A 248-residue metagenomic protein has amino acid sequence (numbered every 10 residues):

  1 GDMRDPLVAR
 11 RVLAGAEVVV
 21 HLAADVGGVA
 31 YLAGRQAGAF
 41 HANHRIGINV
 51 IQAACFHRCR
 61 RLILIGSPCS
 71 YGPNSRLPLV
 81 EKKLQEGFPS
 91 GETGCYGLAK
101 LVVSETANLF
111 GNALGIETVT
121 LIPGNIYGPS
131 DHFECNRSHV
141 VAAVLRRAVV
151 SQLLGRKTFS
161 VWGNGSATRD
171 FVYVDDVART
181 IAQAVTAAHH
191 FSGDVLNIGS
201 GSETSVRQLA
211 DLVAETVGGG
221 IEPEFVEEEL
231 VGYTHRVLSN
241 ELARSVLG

Functional and structural regions predicted by a protein language model:
M3-H44, A53-F56: NAD(P)H-binding glycine-rich loop region in Rossmannoid oxidoreductase-like domains and their noncatalytic homologs
R4, S70-Y71, I126-G128, V141 (+1 more regions): Conserved sequence/active-site signature of Rossmann-fold short-chain dehydrogenase/reductase
V19-D25, L62-P68, L121-P123: SDR active-site strand-loop-helix element
F40-H44, F88, E92-S104, E134-A142 (+2 more regions): Short-chain dehydrogenase/reductase
I46, V50-A54, T106-A107, T180 (+1 more regions): Hydrophobic positions on the long internal alpha-helix of Rossmann-like NAD(P)-dependent oxidoreductase domains
I48-T93, A113: Conserved Rossmann-fold NAD(P)-dependent oxidoreductase catalytic core, especially the SDR/UDP-sugar
N49-I51, P73, G91-G124, A143-L154: Active-site Tyr-X1-5-Lys
V150-G248: C-terminal substrate-binding subdomain of Rossmann-fold SDR/epimerase-dehydratase oxidoreductases
